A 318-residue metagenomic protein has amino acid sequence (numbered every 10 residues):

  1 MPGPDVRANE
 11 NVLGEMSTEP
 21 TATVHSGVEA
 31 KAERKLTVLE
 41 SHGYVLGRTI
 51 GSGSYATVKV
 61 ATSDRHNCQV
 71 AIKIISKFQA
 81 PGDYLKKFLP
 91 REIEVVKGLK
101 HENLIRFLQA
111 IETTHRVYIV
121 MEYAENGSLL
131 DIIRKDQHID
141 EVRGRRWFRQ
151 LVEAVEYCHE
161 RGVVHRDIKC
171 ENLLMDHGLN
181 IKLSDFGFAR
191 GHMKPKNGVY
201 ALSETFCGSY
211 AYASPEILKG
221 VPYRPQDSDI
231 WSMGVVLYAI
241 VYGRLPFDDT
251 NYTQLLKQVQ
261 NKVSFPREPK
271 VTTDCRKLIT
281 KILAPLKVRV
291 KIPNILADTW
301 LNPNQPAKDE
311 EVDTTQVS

Functional and structural regions predicted by a protein language model:
M1-S41: Intrinsically disordered, low-complexity regulatory segments that flank or precede the catalytic domain of eukaryotic
G47-S54, V58: Protein kinase glycine-rich loop
T57-F78: Glycine-rich ATP phosphate-binding loop
I74-L99: Conserved N-lobe beta3->alphaC-helix segment of eukaryotic protein kinase catalytic domains
A110: Activation-segment/catalytic-loop signature of the eukaryotic protein kinase fold
H115-S128, I132: Conserved short submotifs of the Hanks-type protein kinase catalytic core that shape the nucleotide-binding pocket
W147-F148: Activation segment signature within eukaryotic-like protein kinase domains
